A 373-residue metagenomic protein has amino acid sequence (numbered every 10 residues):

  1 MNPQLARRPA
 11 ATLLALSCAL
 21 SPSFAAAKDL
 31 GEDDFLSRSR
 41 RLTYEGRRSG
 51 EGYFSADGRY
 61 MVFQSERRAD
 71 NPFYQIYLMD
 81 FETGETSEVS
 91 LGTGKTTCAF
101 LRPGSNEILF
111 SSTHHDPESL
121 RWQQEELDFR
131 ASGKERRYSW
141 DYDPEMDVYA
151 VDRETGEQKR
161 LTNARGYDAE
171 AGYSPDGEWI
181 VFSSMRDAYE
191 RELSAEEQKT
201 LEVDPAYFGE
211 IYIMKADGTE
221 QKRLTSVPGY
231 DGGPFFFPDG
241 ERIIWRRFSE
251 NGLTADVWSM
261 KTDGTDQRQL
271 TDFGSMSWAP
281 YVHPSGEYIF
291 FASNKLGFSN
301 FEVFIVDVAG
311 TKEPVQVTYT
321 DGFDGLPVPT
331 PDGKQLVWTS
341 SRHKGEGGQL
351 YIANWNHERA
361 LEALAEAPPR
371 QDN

Functional and structural regions predicted by a protein language model:
N2-L13: Bacterial N-terminal signal peptides that target proteins for export
A11-S21: Bacterial N-terminal signal peptides
L20-K28: Bacterial Sec-dependent signal peptides at the C-terminal "C-region" and cleavage site
A27-R47, M79-K95, V151-G166, M214-Y230 (+3 more regions): Multi-bladed beta-propeller domains
G46-R47, Q64-Q75, L91-T96, S111-V148 (+8 more regions): A flexible loop/linker signature enriched in serine peptidases of the S9 family
A56-D57, P103-G104, P175-D176, P238-D239 (+2 more regions): Residue-level detector of Asp-centered blade-edge/turn motifs that repeat once per structural unit in beta-propeller
